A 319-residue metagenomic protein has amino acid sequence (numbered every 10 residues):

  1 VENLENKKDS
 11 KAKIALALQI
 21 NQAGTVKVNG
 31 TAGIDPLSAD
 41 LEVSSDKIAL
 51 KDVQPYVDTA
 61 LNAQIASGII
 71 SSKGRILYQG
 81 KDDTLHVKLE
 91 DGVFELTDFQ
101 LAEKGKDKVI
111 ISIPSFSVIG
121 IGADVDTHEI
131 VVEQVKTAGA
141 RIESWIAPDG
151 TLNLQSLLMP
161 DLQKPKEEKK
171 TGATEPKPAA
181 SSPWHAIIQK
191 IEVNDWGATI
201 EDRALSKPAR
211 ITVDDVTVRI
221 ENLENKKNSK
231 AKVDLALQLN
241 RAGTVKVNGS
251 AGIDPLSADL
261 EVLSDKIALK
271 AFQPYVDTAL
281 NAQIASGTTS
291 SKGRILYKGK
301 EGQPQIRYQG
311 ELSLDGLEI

Functional and structural regions predicted by a protein language model:
V1, A63-I69, T84-V87, D91-V93 (+5 more regions): Secondary-structure transition motifs
V1-V57, Q64, G80, L85 (+1 more regions): Elongated, acidic membrane-bridging lipid-handling scaffolds and related periplasm/extracellular "bridge/tunnel" systems
N3, I76-D82, G120-G122, I295-E301: Outer-membrane beta-barrel proteins
A23, T97, V245, L314-D315: Immediate N-terminus of the mature polypeptide
K27, D40-E42, K73, V93 (+4 more regions): Residue-level detector of the transmembrane beta-barrel scaffold of outer-membrane proteins
I70-S72, Y78, T289-S291: Aspartic protease
